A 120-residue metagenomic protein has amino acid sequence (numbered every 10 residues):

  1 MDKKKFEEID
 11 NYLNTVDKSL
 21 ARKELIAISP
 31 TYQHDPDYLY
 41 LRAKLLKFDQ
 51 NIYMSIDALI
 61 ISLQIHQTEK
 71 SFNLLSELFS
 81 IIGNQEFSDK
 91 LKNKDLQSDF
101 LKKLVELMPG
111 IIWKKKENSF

Functional and structural regions predicted by a protein language model:
D2-T31: Alpha-helical segment of the N-proximal tetratricopeptide repeat
K3, D37, K70-S71: Start-of-helix register in tetratricopeptide repeats
Q33, H66-Q67, D99: Short coil turns that delineate tetratricopeptide repeat
